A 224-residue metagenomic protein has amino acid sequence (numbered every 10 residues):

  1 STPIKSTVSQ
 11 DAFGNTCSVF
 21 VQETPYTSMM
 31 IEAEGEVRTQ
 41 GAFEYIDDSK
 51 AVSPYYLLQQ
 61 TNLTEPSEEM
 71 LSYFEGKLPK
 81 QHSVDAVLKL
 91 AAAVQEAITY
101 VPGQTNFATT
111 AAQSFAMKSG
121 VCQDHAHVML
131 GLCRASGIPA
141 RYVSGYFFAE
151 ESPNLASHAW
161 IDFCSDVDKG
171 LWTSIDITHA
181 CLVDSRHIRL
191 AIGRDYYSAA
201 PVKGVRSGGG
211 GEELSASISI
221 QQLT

Functional and structural regions predicted by a protein language model:
S1, E34, R38, D162 (+3 more regions): Residues in well-ordered beta-strands of folded domains
S1-Q40: Intrinsically disordered, low-complexity N-terminal segments that are enriched in acidic
T2-S6, P54-Y55, C181-L190: Short, surface-exposed linear segments at secondary-structure transitions and domain or protein termini
V8, N15-C17, S53, T110 (+1 more regions): Residue-level signal for pocket-adjacent positions within structured domains
T24-S28, S83, S136, D166-D168: A short, structured loop/turn motif at beta-sheet edges
S28-E34, H158-W160, H187, S215: Broad gene-expression machinery/nucleic-acid interaction feature
I31, V37-G41, I46-G120, V128 (+2 more regions): Secondary-structure boundary elements
A92, D124-G210: Hydrophobic/aromatic-rich core segments of domains that either
